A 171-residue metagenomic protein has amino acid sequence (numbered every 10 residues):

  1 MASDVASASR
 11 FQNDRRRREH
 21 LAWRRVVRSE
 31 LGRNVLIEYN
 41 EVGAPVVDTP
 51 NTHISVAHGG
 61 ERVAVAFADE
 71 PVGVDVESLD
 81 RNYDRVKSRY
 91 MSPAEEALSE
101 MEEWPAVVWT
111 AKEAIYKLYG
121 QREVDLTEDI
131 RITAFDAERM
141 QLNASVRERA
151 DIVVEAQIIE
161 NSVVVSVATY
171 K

Functional and structural regions predicted by a protein language model:
M1-K171: Core catalytic alpha/beta fold that binds nucleotide/phospho-ligands
